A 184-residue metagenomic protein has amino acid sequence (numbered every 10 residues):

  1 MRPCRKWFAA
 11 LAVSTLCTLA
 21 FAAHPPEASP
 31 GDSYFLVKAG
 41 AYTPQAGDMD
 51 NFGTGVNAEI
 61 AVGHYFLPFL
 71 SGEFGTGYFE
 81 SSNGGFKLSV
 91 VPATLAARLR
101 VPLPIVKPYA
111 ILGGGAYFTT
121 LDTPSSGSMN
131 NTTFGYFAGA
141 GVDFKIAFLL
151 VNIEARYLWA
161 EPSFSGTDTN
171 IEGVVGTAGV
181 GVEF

Functional and structural regions predicted by a protein language model:
M1-G31, F184: Cleavable N-terminal export/targeting peptides
A23-P25, V56-P124, T133-Y136, F144-I153 (+2 more regions): Gram-negative (and chloroplast) outer-membrane scaffold detector with strong preference for beta-barrel transmembrane
E27-T43: Transmembrane beta-strand segments of Gram-negative outer membrane beta-barrel proteins
D32, V91-A93, F164: Outer-membrane beta-barrel porins/channels
A41-E59, N131-T132: Surface-exposed strand-loop-strand hairpins of Gram-negative outer-membrane beta-barrel proteins
Q45-D48, S82-G85, D122-S128, P162-D168: Extracellular loop and loop/strand-boundary signature of outer-membrane beta-barrel proteins
T167-A178: Short glycine/proline-enriched turn or capping motifs at secondary-structure junctions
